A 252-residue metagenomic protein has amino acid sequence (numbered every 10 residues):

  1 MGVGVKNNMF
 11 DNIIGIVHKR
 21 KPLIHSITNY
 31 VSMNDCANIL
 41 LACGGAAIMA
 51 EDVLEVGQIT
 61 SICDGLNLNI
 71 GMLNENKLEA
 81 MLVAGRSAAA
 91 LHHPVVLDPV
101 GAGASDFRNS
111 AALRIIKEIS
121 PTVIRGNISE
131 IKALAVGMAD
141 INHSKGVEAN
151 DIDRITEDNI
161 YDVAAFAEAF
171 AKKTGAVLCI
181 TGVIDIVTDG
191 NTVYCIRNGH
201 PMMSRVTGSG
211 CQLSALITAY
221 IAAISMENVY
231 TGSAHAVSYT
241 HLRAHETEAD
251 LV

Functional and structural regions predicted by a protein language model:
M1-M49: Glycine-rich phosphate/adenosyl-contacting loop at the front of the ribokinase-like
G44-R86: Active-site cofactor/substrate anionic-group-binding motifs, chiefly glycine- and Lys/Arg-rich phosphate-binding loops
S87-P94, A176: A short helix->loop->beta-strand "cap" motif at the edges of active sites that frequently abuts
R108-V193: Conserved phosphate/ATP/ADP-binding segment of small-molecule kinases
A133, R205-V237: Short, small-residue alpha-helix embedded
R197-T207: Short pre-catalytic strand/loop immediately N-terminal to key active-site residues, enriched for Gly-Thr
T240-T247: Conserved small/polar residues in nucleotide/adenosyl-binding loops
